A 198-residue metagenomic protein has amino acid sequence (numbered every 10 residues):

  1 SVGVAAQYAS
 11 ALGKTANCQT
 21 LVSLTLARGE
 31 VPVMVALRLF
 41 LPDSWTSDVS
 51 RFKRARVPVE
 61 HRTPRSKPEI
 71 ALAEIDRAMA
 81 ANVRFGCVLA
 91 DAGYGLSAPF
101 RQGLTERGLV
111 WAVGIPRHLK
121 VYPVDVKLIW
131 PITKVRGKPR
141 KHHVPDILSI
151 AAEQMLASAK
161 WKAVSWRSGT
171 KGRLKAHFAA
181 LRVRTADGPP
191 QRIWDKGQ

Functional and structural regions predicted by a protein language model:
S1, L24, C87-L96, W111: Short, conserved catalytic/metal-binding motifs centered on acidic residues
S1-T20, A27-G29: N-terminal extension/subdomain marker
S1-V2, L96-Q102, V121-K127: A short acidic (Asp/Glu
G13, A27-T63, A112-R117, V121-Q198: An anionic, glycine-rich sequence signature occurring as long contiguous blocks
A16, A92-L96, G103: Short, glycine/acidic-rich beta->alpha junctions
E30-P32, V83-F85, G108: A general structural motif
R62-G86: Short, basic/hydrophobic alpha-helical segments
A80, F100-V110: Short, surface-exposed basic-aromatic patches at helix termini and helix-loop junctions that form
